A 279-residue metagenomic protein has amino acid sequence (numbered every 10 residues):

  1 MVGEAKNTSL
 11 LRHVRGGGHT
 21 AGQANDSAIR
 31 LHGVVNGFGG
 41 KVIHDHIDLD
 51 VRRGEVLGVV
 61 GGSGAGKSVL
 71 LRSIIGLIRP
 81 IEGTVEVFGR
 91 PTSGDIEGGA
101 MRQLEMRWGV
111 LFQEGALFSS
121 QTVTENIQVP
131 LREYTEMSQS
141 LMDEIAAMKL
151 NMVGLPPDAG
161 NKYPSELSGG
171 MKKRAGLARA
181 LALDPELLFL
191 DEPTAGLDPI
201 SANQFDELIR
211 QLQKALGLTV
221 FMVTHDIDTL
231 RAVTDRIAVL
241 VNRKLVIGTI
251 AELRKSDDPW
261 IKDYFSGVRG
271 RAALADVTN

Functional and structural regions predicted by a protein language model:
I75: Helix-to-loop junction immediately C-terminal to a conserved catalytic motif
P91, Q139-D158: Conserved ABC ATPase "signature" region
T92-G109, S140, R254-S256: ABC ATPase NBD coupling module
Y163-L167, M171: Conserved ABC ATPase signature
D184: Conserved catalytic motifs of ABC-family nucleotide-binding domains
L188-D191: Catalytic Walker B motif of ABC-type/P-loop ATPase nucleotide-binding domains
